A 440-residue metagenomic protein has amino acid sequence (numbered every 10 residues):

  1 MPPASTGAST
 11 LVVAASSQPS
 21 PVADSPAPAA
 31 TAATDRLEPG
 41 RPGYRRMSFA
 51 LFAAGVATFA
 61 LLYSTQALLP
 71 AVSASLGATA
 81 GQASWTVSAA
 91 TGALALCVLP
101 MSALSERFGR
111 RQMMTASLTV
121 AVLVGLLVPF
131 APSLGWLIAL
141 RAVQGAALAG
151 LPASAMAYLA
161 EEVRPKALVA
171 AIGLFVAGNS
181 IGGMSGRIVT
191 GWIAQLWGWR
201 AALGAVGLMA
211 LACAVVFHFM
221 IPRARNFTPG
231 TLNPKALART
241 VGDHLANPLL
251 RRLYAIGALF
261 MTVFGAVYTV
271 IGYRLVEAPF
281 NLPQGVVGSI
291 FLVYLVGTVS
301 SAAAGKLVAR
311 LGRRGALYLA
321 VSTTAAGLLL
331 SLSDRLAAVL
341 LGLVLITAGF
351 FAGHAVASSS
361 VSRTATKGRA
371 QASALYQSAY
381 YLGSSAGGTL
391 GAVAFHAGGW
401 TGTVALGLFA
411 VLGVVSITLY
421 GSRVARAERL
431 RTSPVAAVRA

Functional and structural regions predicted by a protein language model:
A33-R41, P222-Y254, A437: Juxtamembrane intracellular "pre-TM" segments in multi-pass secondary transporters
G77, G109, F130-W136, R164 (+1 more regions): Helix-breaking motifs and short loop linkers at transmembrane-helix boundaries and internal kinks in secondary membrane
L96-G135: Conserved MFS/SLC helix-loop-helix module at the cytosolic interface between two early adjacent transmembrane helices
V98-G109, V299-R313, F395: Helix-to-loop junctions at the C-terminal end of transmembrane segments in multipass secondary transporters
V120, V124, G135-Q144, A337-L345: Paired small-residue
L140-N179: Cytoplasmic helix-loop-helix junction between adjacent transmembrane helices in 12-TM secondary transporters
P165-K166, A170-I221: Helix-loop-helix hairpin linking two adjacent transmembrane segments in secondary transporters
R314-A357: C-terminal transmembrane helical hairpin of 12-TM major facilitator-type secondary transporters
